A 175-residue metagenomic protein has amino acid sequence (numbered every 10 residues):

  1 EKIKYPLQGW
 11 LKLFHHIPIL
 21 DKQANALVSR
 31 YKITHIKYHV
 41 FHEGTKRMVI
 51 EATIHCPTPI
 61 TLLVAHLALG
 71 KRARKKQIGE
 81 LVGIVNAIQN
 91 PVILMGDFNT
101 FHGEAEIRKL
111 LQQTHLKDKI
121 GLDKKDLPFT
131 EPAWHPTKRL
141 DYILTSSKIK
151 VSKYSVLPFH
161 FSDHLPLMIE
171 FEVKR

Functional and structural regions predicted by a protein language model:
E1-P59, L157-P158: Structured beta-strand-rich core segments of catalytic domains in phosphoester-bond hydrolases
N25-L27, V49-T53, V64, Y142-I143 (+1 more regions): Conserved hydrophobic/aromatic beta-strand scaffold that supports enzyme active sites
K37-V40, V64-R72: Surface-exposed cleft-lining segments at the edges of enzyme active sites
Y38, N86-V92, N99-R175: Metal-dependent phosphoester-hydrolase catalytic domains
H42-K46, G70-R74, F159-D163: Solvent-exposed loop/turn segments connecting transmembrane beta-strands in outer-membrane beta-barrel proteins
E51, K76-L81, A105, K109: Alpha-helical elements of Rossmann-like donor-binding domains used by nucleotide-donor carbohydrate transfer enzymes
H66-L67, G96-F98: Active-site metal-binding loops of divalent metal-dependent hydrolases
R74-N90: A long, amphipathic alpha-helix that forms part of the scaffold/cap immediately adjacent to metal-dependent active
